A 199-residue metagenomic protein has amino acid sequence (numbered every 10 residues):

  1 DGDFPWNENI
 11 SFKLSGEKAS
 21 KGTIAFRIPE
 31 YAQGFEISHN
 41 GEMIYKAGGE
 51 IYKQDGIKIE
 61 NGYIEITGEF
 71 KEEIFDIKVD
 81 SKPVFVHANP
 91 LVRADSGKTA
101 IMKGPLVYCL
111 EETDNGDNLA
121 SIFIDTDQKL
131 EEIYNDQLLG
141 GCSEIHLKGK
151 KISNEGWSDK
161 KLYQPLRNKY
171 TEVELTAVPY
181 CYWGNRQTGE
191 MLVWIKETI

Functional and structural regions predicted by a protein language model:
D1-N7, Y45, I51-K53, I59 (+2 more regions): C-terminal beta-rich recognition modules with glycine/proline-rich loops and embedded aromatic residues
G2, L14-K18, R27-E30: Non-cytosolic beta-sheet module surface loops
E8-I10, G22, Q33, G62 (+1 more regions): Residue-level marker for the onset of beta-strands and adjacent loop->beta junctions in well-ordered domains
I10-F12, G22-F26, I64, E69-V79: Short, well-structured beta-strand segments within conserved domains
E17-K21, E42-Y45, G141: Short, glycine- and charge-enriched coil/turn segments that flank and shape catalytic ligand pockets
K18, K58-E60: A structural signal for the main folded, soluble domain(s) of proteins
K21-N40: Beta-strand-rich binding/interaction modules
